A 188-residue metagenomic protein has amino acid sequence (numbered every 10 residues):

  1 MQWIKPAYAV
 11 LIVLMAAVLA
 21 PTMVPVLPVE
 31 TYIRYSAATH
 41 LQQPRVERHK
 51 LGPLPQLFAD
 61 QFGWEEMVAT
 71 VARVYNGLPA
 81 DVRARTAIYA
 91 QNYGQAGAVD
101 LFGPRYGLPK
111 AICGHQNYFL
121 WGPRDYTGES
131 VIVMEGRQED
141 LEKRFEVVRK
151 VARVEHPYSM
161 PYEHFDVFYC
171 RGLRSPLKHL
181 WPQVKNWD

Functional and structural regions predicted by a protein language model:
M1, K5, E47, G52 (+3 more regions): Serine/threonine-rich low-complexity intrinsically disordered regions
M1-S36: Signature aromatic-anchored transmembrane alpha helix within multi-pass, membrane-resident enzymes that catalyze glycan
I4-A7, R48-K50, C113-G114, R149-K150: Mixed-charge, polar/low-complexity N-terminal
I12, A16, P53-Q56, I88 (+1 more regions): Generic structural signal for short, flexible, solvent-exposed coil/loop and linker residues
P21-P25, T31-R34, T39-Y118: Short periplasmic/luminal acceptor-recognition loop of GT-C membrane glycosyltransferases, typified by
E66, T70-A72, N76-P79, K110-D188: Aromatic/acidic, Gly/Pro-rich catalytic loop(s) in extracytoplasmic/lumenal soluble domains of multi-pass membrane
